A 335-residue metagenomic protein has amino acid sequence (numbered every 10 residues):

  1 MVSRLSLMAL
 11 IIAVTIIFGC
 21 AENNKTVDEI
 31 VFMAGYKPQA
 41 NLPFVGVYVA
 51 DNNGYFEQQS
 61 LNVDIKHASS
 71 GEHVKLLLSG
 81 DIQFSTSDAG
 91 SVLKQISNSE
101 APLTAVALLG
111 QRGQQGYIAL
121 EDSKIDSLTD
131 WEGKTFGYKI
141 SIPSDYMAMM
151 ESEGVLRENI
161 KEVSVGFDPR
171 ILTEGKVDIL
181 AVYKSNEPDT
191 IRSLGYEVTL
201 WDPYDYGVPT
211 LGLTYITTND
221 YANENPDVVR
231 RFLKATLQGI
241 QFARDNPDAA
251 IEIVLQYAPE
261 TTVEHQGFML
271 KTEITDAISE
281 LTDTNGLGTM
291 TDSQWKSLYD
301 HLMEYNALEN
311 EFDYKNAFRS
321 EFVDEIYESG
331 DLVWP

Functional and structural regions predicted by a protein language model:
M1-E29, S329-P335: Short, low-complexity disordered leader/linker segments with a strong preference for bacterial N-terminal type II
T26-V165, I171-E174, D178-V182, W201-D202 (+1 more regions): Short, glycine-/small- and polar/acidic-enriched structural segments that line small-molecule recognition paths
K37, G133-F136, G175-D178, D220-A222 (+2 more regions): Second-shell loop/turn segments in exported
I65-K66, A105, A243, P247-V254 (+1 more regions): Surface-exposed patches in mature extracellular/periplasmic domains of secreted proteins
L109-A119, R192-N225, V229, L233 (+3 more regions): Periplasmic-binding protein-like
D189: Phosphate/pyrophosphate-binding betaalpha-module
E224-A307: Secondary-structure end/capping motifs
W295-P335: Conserved C-terminal helix/tail region of periplasmic/extracytoplasmic solute-binding proteins
